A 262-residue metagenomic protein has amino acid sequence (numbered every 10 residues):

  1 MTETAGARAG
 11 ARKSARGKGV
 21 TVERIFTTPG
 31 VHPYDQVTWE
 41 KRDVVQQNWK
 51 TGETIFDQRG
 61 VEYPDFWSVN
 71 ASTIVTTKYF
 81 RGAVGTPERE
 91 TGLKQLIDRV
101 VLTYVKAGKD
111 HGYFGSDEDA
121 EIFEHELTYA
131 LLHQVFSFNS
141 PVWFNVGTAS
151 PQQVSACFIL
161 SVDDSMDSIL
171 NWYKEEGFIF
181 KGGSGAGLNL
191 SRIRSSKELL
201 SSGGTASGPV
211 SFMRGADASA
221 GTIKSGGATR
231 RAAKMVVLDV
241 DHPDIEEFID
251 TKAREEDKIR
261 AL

Functional and structural regions predicted by a protein language model:
M1-L262: Extended catalytic cores of very large enzyme megasubunits
